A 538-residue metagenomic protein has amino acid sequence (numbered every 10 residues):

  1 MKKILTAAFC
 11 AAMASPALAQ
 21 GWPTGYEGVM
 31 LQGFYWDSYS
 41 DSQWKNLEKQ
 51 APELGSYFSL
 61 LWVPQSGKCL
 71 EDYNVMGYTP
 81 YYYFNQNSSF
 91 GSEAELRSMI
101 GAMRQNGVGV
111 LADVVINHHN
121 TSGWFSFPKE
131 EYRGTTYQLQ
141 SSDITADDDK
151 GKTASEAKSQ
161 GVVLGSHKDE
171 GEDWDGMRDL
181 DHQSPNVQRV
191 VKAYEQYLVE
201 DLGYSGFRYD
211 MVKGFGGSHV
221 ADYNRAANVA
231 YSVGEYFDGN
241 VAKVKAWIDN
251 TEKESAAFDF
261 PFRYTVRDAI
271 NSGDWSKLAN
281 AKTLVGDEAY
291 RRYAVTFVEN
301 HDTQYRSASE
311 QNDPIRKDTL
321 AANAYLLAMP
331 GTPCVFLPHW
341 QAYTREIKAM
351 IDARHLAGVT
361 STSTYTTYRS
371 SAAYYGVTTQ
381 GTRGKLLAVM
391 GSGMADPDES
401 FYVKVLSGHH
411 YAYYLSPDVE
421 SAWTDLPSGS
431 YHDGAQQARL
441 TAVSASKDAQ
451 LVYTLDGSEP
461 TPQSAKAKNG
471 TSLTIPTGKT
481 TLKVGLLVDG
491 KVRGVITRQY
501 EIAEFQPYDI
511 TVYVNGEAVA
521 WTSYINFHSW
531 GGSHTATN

Functional and structural regions predicted by a protein language model:
M1-L18: Gram-negative bacterial Sec-dependent N-terminal signal peptides
Q20-Q43, D173-D179, Q183-S184, Y508-W530: Boundary/entry segment of secreted carbohydrate-active catalytic domains
Q20-W36, N46-G55, Q65-F84, M99-V108 (+3 more regions): Active-site-proximal helices and loops of the catalytic beta/alpha 8
Y26-G28, C69-G101, E131-D181: Aromatic- and acidic-residue-enriched carbohydrate-binding clefts of CAZyme catalytic domains
S92-G134: Substrate-binding cleft of carbohydrate-active enzyme catalytic domains
T382-G384, S392-M394, A442-Q450, A518-S523: Short proline/glycine-enriched turn/loop motifs at strand-loop junctions of beta-rich domains
D418-F505: Short, compositionally stereotyped local motifs that mark structural "simplifiers"
E459-G470, A518-N538: Aromatic-rich carbohydrate-binding modules that target alpha-glucans
